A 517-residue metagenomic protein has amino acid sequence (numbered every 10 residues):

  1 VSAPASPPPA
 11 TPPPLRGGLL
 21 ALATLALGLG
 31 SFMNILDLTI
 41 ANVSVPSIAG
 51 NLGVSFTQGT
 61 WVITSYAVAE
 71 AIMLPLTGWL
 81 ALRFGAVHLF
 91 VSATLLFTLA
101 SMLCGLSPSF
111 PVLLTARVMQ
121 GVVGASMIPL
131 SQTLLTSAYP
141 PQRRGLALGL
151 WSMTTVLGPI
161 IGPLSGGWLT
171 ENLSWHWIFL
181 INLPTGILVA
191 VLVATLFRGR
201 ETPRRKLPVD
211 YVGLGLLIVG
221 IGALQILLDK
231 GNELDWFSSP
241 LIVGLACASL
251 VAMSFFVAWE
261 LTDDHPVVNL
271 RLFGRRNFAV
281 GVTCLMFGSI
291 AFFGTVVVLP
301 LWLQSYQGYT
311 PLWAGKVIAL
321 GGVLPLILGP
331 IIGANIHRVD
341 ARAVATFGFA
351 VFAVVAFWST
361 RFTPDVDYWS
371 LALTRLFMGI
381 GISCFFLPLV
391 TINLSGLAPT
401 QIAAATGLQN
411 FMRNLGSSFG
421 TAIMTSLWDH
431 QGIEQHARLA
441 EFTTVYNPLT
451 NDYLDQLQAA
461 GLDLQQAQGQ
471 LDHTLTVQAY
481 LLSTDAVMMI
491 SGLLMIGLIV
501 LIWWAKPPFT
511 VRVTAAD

Functional and structural regions predicted by a protein language model:
P8-P13, L188, R413-K506, V513-D517: Hydrophobic transmembrane architecture of multi-pass small-molecule transporters
L15-L82, V87-A93, S101, G105 (+7 more regions): Transmembrane core module of solute transporters
V43, P75-L76, L130, I160 (+8 more regions): Residue-level hotspots within transmembrane alpha-helices of multi-pass secondary transporters
L74-G213, P240: Helix-loop-helix hairpins in multi-pass membrane proteins, especially solute transporters
S152-M153, I161-P163, T295, L371-L449: Small-residue-rich alpha-helical segments with characteristic i,i+4
P184-T202, V219-K230, A248-T262, I499-K506: C-terminal membrane-cytosol helix-exit motif in multi-pass small-molecule transporters
T202-L207, H265-R271, E434-A440, F509-D517: Short, Lys/Arg-enriched, Gly/Pro-containing loop segments at transmembrane-helix junctions of multi-pass membrane
